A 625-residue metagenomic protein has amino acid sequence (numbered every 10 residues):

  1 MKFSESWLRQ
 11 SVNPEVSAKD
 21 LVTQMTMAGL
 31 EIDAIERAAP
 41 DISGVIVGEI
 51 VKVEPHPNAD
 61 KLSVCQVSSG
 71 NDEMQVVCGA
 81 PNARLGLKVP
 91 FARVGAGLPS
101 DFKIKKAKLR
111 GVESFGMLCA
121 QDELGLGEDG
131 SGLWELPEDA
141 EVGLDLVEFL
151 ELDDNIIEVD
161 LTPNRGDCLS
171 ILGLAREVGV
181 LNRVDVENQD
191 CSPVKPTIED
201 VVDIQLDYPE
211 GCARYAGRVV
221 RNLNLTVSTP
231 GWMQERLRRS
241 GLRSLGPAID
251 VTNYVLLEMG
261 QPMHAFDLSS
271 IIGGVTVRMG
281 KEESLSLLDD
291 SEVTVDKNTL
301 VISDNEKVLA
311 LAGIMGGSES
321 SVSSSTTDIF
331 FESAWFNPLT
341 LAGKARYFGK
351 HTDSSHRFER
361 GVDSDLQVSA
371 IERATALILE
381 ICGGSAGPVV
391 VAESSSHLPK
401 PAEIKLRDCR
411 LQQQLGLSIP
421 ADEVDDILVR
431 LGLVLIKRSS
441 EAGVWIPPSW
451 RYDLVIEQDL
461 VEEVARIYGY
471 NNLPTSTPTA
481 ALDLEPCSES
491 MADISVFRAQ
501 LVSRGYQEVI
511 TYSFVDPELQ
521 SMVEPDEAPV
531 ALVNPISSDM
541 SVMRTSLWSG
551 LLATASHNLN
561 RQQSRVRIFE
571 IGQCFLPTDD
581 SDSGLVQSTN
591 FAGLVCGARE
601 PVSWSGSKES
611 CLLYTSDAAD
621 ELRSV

Functional and structural regions predicted by a protein language model:
M1-S192, I198, F330, G349 (+5 more regions): Phosphate-backbone binding interfaces of nucleic-acid-interacting proteins
S4-E5, T23, S63, N182 (+1 more regions): Glycine/proline-enriched, intrinsically flexible loops and inter-domain linkers
E49-Q75, Q234-E235, T252-E319: Conserved mixed alpha/beta core segments that line enzyme active sites in large multi-domain catalysts
P81-L87, G166-V180, L242-M263, E306-S324: Conserved phosphate/anionic-ligand binding catalytic regions in large, soluble enzymes, centered on
S114-C119, N305-P399: Mobile "lid/hinge" segments at catalytic clefts and subdomain interfaces of large enzymes
G173, I404-R565: Extended, well-folded interaction surfaces typified by the phenylalanyl-tRNA synthetase beta subunit core
N182-I204, G384-R410: Terminal amphipathic helices with adjacent charged low-complexity linkers/tails
Y614-L622: Conserved small/polar residues in nucleotide/adenosyl-binding loops
